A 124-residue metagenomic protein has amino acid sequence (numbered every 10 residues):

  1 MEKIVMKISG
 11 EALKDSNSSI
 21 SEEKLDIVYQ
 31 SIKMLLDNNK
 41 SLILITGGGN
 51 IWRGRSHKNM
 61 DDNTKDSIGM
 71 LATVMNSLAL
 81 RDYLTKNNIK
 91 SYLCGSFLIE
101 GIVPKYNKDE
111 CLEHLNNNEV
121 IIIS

Functional and structural regions predicted by a protein language model:
M1-I43: N-terminal glycine-/serine-/threonine-rich phosphate-binding loop
E2-V5, I51-G54, Y83: Short hydrophobic/aromatic-rich motifs at helix boundaries and adjacent loops
V5-S9, T46-G47, C94, I123-S124: Short beta-strand segments
A12, Y29, T46, N76 (+1 more regions): Functionally constrained cores in energy, signaling, and assembly domains
A12-K14, G49-G54, I99-G101: Short, active-site-adjacent cap segments at secondary-structure transitions
D26-Y29, M34-L36, S41-L42, G48-K58 (+1 more regions): N-terminal active-site beta-alpha-beta segment that forms phosphate/nucleotide-binding and substrate-recognition loops
I43-I51, R81-N88: Noncatalytic linker/hinge segments flanking ATPase motor cores
H57-I121: Ligand-binding beta-strand-loop-alpha-helix segment within the catalytic cores of soluble metabolic enzymes
